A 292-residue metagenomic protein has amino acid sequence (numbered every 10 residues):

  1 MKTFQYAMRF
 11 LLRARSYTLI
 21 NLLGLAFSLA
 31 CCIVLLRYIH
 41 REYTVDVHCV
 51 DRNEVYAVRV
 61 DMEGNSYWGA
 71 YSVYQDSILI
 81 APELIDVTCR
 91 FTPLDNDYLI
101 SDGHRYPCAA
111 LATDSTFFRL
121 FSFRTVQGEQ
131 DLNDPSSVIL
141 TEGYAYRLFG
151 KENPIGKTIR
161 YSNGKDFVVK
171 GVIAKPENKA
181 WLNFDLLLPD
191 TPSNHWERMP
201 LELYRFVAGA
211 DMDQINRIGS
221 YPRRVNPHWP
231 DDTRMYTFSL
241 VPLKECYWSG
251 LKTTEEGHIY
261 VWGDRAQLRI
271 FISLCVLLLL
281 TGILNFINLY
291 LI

Functional and structural regions predicted by a protein language model:
T3-A14, I78: A short amphipathic helical element positioned immediately N-terminal to and/or at the very start of a transmembrane
F4, T18-L19, I270-F271: Hydrophobic alpha-helical transmembrane segments
A14-R41, T281: Short, strongly hydrophobic transmembrane alpha-helices
C32-E152, Y161-F167, R217: Structured, solvent-exposed hinge/loop segments at the ends of secondary-structure elements
D114-V126, V138-G263: Mid-to-C-terminal secondary-structure elements that act as membrane-proximal/extracytoplasmic interface segments
I259-L278: N-terminal membrane-entry
S273-I292: A hydrophobic alpha-helix feature that marks transmembrane segments and, especially, their cytosolic C-terminal ends
